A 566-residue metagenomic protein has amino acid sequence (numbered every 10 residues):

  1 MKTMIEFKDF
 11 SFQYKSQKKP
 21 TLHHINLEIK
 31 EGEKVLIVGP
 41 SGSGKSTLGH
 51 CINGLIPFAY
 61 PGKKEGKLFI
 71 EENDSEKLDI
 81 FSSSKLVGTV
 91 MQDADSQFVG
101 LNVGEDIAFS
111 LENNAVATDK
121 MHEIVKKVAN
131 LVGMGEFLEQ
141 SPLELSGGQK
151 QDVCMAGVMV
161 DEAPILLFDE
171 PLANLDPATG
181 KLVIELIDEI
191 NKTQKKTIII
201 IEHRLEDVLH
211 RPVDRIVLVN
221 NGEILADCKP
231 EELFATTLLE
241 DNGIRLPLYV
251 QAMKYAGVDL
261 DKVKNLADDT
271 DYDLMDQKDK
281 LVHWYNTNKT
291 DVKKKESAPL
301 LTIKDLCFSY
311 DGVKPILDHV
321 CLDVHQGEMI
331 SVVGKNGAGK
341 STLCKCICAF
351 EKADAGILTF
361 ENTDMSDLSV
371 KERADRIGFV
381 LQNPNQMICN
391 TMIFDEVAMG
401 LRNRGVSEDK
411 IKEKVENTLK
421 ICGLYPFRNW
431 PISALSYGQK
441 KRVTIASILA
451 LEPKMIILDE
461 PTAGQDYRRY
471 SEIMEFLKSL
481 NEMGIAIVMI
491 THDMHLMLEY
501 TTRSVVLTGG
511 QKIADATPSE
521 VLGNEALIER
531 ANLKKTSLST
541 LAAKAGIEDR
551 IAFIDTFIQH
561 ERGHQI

Functional and structural regions predicted by a protein language model:
V38-P40, V333-K335: The feature captures the beta-strand-to-loop junction immediately N-terminal to the Walker
N53, C348: Helix-to-loop junction immediately C-terminal to a conserved catalytic motif
P61-D74, G356-D364: Conserved ABC transporter NBD signature motif
D119-F137, D409-F427: Conserved ABC ATPase "signature" region
S141-L145, Q149, P431-L435: Conserved ABC ATPase signature
V158-M159, L449: ABC ATPase C-loop
L166-D169, I456-D459: Catalytic Walker B motif of ABC-type/P-loop ATPase nucleotide-binding domains
E223-Y249, Q511-L538: Conserved beta-strand-loop-alpha-helix hinge in the C-terminal portion of ABC ATPase nucleotide-binding domains
